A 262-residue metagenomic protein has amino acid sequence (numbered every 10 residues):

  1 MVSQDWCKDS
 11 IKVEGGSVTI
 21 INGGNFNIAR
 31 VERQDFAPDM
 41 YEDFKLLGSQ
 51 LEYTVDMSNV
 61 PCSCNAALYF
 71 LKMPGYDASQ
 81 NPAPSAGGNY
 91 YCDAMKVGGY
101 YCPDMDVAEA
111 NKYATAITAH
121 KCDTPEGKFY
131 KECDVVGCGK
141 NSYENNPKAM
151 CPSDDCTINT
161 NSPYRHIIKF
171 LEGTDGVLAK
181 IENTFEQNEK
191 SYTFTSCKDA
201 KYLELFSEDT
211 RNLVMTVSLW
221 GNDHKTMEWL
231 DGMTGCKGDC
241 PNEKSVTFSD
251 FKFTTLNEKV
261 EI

Functional and structural regions predicted by a protein language model:
M1-I262: GH16 jelly-roll
